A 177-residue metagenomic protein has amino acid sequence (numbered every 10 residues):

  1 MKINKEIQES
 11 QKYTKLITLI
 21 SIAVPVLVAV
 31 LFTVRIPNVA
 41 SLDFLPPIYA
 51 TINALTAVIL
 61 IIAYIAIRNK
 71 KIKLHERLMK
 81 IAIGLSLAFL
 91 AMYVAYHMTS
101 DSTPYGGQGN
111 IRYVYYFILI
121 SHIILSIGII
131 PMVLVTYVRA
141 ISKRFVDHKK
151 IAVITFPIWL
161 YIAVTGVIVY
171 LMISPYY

Functional and structural regions predicted by a protein language model:
M1-Y177: Alpha-helical membrane insertion/targeting regions
